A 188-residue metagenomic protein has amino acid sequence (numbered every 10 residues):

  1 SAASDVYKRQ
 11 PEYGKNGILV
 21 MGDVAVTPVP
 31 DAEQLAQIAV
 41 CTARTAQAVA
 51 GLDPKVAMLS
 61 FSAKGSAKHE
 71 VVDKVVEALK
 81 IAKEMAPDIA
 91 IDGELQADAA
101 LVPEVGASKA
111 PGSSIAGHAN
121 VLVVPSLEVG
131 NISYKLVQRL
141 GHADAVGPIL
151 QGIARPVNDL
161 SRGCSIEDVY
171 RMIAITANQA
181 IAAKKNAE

Functional and structural regions predicted by a protein language model:
A2-Y7: Short, small-residue-biased leader/transition segments that mark boundaries at the very start of proteins
K8-E33, V157-L160, S165-E167, I173-A177 (+1 more regions): A structural-propensity feature for long, helix-poor, extended segments
V24, F61-V121: Active-site rim loops that border cofactor/substrate pockets in soluble metabolic enzymes
L35-Q47, A78, I175-T176: Short, well-ordered amphipathic alpha-helical segments that serve as non-catalytic structural scaffolds within diverse
A39-V56, F61-E70: An alpha-beta-alpha
T45, S113-S114, L122, V129 (+1 more regions): Internal helix-turn-beta structural module
A48-A57, A86-L95, A182-E188: Flexible, glycine/charged-enriched surface loops at secondary-structure junctions
K64, L127-G130: Short glycine-rich anion-binding loops that position phosphate/pyrophosphate groups of nucleotides and phosphorylated
